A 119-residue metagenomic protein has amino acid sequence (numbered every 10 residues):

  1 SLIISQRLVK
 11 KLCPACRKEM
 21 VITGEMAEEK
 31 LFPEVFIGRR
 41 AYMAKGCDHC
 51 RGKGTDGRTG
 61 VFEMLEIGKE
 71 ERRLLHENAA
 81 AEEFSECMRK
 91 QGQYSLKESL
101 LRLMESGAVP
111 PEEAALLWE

Functional and structural regions predicted by a protein language model:
S1-E119: Short, flexible helix-loop junctions that flank or precede catalytic/ligand sites
